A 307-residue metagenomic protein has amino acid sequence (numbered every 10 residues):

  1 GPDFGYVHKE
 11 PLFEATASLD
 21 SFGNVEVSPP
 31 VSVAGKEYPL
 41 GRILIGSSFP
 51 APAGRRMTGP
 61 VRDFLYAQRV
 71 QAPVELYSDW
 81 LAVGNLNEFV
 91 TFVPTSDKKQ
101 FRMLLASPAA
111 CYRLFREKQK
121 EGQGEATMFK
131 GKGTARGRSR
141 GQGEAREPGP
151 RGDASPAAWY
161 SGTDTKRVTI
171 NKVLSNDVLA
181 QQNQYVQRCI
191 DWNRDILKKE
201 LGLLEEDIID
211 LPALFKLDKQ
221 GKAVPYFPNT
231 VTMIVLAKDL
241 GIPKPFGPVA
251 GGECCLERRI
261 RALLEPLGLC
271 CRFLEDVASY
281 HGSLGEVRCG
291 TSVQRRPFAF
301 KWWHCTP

Functional and structural regions predicted by a protein language model:
G1-P307: Histidine/cysteine-enriched polar flanking segments
